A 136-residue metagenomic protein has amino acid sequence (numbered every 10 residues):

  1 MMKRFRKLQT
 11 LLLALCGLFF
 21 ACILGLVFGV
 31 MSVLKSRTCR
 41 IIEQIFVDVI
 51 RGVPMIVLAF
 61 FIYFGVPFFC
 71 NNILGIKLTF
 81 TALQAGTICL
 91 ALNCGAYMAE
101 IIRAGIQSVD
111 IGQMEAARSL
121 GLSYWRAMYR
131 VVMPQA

Functional and structural regions predicted by a protein language model:
M1-A136: Transmembrane alpha-helices and adjacent helix-loop boundaries
